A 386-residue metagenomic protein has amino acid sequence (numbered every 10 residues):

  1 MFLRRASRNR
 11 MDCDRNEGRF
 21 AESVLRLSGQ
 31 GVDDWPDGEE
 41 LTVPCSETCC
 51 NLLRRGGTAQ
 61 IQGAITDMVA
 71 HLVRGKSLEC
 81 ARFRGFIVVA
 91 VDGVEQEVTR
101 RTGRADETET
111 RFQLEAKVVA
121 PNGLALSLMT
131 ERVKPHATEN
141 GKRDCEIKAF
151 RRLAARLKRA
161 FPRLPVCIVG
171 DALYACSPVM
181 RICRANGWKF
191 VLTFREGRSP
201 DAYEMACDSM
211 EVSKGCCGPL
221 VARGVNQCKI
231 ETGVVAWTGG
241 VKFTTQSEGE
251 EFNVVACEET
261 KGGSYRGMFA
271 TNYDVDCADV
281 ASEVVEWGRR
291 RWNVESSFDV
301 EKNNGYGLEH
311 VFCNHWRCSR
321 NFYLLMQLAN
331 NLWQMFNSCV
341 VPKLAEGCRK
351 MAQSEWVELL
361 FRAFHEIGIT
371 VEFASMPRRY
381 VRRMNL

Functional and structural regions predicted by a protein language model:
M1-K189: Conserved, well-structured functional cores that handle cations and Mg-NTP chemistry
M1-R5, G56, Y273, G288-R291 (+2 more regions): Generic structural signal for hydrophobic core residues of well-folded globular domains
R8, S46, T58, Q62 (+5 more regions): Alpha-helix initiation and N-capping motif
G18-R19, G29, C216-V241, N303-L386: A short, flexible helix-boundary coil/loop motif
S127-V133, N253-A256, F269-A270, V311-F312: Short amphipathic beta-strand/extended segments with alternating polar/hydrophobic composition
L128-A155, R159, P165, M210-C217 (+4 more regions): Hydrophobic, well-ordered secondary-structure segments that either form specific early membrane-associated helices used
K189-N293: An anionic, glycine-rich sequence signature occurring as long contiguous blocks
G267-M326: A C-terminal functional module that forms or caps the active site or interfaces directly with catalytic machinery
